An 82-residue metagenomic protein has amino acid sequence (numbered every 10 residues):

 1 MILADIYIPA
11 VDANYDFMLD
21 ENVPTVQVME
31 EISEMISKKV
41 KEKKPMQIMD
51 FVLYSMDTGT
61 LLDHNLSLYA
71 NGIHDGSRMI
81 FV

Functional and structural regions predicted by a protein language model:
M1-V82: Ubiquitin system architectures
